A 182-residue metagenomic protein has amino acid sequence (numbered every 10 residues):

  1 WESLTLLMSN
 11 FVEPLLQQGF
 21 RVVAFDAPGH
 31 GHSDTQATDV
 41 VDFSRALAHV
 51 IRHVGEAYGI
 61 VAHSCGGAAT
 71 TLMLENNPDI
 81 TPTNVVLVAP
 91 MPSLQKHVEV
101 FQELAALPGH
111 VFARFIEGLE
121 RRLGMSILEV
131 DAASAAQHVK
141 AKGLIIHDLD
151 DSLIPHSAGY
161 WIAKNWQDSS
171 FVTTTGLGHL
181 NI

Functional and structural regions predicted by a protein language model:
T5, V12-D34: Conserved alpha/beta-hydrolase
T35-Y58: Alpha/beta-hydrolase active-site loop
V61-T70: Gly/Ala-rich beta-loop-alpha elbow adjacent to hydrolase catalytic centers
E75-M125: Hydrolase active-site cap/lid region
G118-A136, A141: Active-site nucleophile elbow and catalytic-triad environment of alpha/beta-hydrolase enzymes
A132, A141, P155-K164: Short alpha-helix in the alpha/beta-hydrolase fold that links the catalytic acid
H138-K140, I145-H147, D151: Short beta-strand/loop motif that positions the catalytic acidic residue of the alpha/beta-hydrolase fold
L177-I182: Catalytic histidine-centered segment of alpha/beta-hydrolase-like enzymes
